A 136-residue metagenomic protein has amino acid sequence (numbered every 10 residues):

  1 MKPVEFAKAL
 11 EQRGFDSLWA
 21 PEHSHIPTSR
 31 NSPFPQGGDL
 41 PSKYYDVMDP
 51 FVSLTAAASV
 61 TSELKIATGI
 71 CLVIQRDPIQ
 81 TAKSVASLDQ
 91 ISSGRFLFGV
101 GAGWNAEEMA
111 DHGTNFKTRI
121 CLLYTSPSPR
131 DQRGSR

Functional and structural regions predicted by a protein language model:
M1-V60: N-terminal beta1-alpha1-beta2 module of alpha/beta enzyme domains
K2, I74-A86: Glycine-rich anion/phosphate-binding loops
L18-A20, I66-T68, F96-V100: Hydrophobic faces of well-ordered beta-strands that scaffold small-molecule active sites in alpha/beta enzyme cores
H23, C71-V73, G101-G103: Active-site beta-loop-alpha junctions enriched in small/polar residues
A56-S62, D89-S93: Acidic (Asp/Glu)-rich catalytic clusters
W104-T114: Acidic/polar active-site rim loop that often engages polyanionic ligands
Y124-D131: Conserved small/polar residues in nucleotide/adenosyl-binding loops
S135-R136: Hydrophobic alpha-helical segments, chiefly the membrane-spanning helices and signal/signal-anchor peptides
